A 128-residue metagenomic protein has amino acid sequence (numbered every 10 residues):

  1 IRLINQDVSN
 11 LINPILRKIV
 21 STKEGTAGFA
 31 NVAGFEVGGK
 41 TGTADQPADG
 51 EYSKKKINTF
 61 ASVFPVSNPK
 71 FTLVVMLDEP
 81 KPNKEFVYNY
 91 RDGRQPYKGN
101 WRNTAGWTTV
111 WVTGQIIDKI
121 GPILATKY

Functional and structural regions predicted by a protein language model:
I1-D7: Conserved catalytic neighborhood of penicillin-recognizing serine enzymes
D7-A125: Active-site beta-strand/loop architecture of penicillin-binding DD-peptidases
